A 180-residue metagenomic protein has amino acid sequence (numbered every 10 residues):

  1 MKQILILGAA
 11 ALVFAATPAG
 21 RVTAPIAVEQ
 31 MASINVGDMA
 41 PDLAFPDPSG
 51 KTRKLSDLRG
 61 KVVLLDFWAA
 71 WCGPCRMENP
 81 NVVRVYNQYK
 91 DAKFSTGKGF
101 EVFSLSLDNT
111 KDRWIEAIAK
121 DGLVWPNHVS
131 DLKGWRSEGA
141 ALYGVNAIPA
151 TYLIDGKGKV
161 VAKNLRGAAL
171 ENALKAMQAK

Functional and structural regions predicted by a protein language model:
M1-A27, K180: Bacterial Sec-dependent N-terminal signal peptides
V22-S56, A173-K175, A179: N-terminal "domain-start" segment that seeds a small globular fold
K54-R76: Short active-site neighborhood of thiol/selenol oxidoreductases, capturing the structured segment around
V62-V63, F100, P149: Alpha/beta-hydrolase fold active-site loops
M77-S104: Conserved helix-turn-beta segment immediately C-terminal to the redox Cys motif in thioredoxin-like folds
F103, D108-T110, I115-Y152, G156: Short, internal strand/loop/helix patches that form the active-site neighborhood or redox-interaction surface
I148-K180: Thiol-/selenol-based redox modules, centered on thioredoxin-like and closely related oxidoreductase domains
